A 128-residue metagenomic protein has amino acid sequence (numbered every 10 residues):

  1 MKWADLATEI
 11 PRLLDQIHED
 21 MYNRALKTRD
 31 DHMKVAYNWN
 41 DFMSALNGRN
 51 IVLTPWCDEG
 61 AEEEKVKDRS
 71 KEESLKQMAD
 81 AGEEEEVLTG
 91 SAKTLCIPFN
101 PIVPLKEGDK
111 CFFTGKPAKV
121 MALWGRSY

Functional and structural regions predicted by a protein language model:
M1-Y128: NTP/phosphate- and nucleic-acid-binding module
